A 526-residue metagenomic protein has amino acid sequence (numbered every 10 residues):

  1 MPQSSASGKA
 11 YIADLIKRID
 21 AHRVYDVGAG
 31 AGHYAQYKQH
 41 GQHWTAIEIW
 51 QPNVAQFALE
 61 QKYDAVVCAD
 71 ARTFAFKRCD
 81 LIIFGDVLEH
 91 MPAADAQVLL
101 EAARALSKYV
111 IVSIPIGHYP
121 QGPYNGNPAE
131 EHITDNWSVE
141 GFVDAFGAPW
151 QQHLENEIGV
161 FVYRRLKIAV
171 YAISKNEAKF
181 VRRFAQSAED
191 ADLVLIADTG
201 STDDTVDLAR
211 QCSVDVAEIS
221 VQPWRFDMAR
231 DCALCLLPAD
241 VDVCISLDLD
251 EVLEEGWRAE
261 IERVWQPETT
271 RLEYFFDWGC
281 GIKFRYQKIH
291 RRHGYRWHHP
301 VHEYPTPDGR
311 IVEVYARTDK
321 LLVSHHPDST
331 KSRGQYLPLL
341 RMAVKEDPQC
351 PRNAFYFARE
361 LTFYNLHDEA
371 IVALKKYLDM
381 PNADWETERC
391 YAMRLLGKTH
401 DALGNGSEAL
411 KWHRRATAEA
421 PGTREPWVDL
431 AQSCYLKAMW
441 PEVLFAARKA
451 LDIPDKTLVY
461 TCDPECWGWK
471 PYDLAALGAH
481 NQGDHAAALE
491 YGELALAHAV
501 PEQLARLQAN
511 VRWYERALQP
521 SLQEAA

Functional and structural regions predicted by a protein language model:
M1-R78, A94-E101, P128-R164: Conserved N-terminal segment of class I S-adenosyl-L-methionine
V67, D207-C232, L236: Conserved donor nucleotide-binding strand/loop of the catalytic core
I83: A conserved beta-strand element that flanks and buttresses the S-adenosyl-L-methionine
S107-G117: Conserved beta-strand signature within the Rossmann-like core of class I S-adenosyl-L-methionine
I158-V160, F226-L234, C244, V252-V372 (+1 more regions): Catalytic-site signature of metal-activated, phosphate-bearing donor transferases, centered on the GT-A/GT-A-like
A172-D190: Short, well-formed alpha-helical segments that are part of the catalytic scaffolds of diverse glycosyltransferases
F180-R182, D203-Q211, G256: Acidic helix N-cap motif at the loop->helix transition within catalytic regions of sugar-transfer enzymes
S187, A197-L208, V221-Q222, D248-L249: A conserved acidic beta->alpha catalytic loop
